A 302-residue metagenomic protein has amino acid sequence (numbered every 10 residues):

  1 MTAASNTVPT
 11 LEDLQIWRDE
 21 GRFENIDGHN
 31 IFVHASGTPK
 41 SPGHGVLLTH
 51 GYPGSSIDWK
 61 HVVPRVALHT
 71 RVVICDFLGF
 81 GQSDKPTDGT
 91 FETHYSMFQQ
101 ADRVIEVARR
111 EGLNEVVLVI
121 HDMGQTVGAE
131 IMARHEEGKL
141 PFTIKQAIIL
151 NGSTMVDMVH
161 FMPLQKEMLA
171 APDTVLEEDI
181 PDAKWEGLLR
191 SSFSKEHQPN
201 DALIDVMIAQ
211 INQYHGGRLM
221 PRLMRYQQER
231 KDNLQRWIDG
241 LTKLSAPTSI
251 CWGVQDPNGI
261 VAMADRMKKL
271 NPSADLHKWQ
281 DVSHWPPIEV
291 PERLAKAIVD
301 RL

Functional and structural regions predicted by a protein language model:
M1-R22: An N-terminal hydrophobic leader/cap segment in hydrolases
L14-I16, E20, I26-D27, H34-K40 (+4 more regions): Active-site loop/oxyanion-hole signature of alpha/beta-hydrolase fold enzymes
H29-F32, S36-K85: Conserved HGGG/HGGXW glycine-rich cap/lid loop of the alpha/beta-hydrolase fold
T49-G51, H121, W252: The conserved beta1-alpha1 loop
N114-M158: Conserved hydrolase catalytic core segment
M155-Q210, R218-R222: Helix-rich cap/lid subdomain of alpha/beta-hydrolase
G216-K269, K278: Conserved serine/cysteine hydrolase catalytic core
V282-A295: Catalytic histidine-centered segment of alpha/beta-hydrolase-like enzymes
